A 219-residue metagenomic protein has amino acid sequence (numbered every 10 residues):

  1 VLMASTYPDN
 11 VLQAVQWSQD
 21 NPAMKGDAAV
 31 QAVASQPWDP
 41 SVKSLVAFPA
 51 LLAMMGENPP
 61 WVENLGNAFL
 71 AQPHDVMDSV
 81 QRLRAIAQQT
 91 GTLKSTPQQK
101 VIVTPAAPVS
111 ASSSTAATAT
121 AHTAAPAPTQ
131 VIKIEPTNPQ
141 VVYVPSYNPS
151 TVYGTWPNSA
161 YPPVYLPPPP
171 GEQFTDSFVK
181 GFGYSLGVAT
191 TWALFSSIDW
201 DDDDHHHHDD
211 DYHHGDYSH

Functional and structural regions predicted by a protein language model:
V1-H219: N-terminal low-complexity segments enriched in Gly/Pro/Tyr/Ser
